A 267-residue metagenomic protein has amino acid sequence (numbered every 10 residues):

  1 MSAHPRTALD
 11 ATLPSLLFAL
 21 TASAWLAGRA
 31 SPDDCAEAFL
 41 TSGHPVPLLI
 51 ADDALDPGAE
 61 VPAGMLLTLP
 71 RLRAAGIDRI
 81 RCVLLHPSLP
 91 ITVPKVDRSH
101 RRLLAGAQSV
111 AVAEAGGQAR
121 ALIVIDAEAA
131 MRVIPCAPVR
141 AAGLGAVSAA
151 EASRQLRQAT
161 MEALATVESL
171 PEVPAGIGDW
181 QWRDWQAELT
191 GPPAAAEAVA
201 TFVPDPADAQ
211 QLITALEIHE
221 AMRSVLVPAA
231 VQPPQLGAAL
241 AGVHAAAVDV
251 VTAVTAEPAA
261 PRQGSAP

Functional and structural regions predicted by a protein language model:
M1-V112: N-terminal intrinsically disordered, low-complexity regulatory tails that precede a folded domain
S2-R6, A142-E151, Q155, R223-V225 (+1 more regions): Generic ordered-secondary-structure signal
T7, T12, T21, T41 (+8 more regions): Residue-identity detector for threonine
D10, D33-D34, D52-D56, D78 (+8 more regions): Acidic-enriched, low-complexity/disordered segments with a strong bias for Aspartate over Glutamate
A30-P32, G64, S148, A152 (+2 more regions): Alpha-helix initiation/capping motif
L69-T166: Internal, hydrophobic cores of structured domains that mediate oligomerization or house catalytic pockets within large
V167-P267: Alpha-helical oligomerization segments
